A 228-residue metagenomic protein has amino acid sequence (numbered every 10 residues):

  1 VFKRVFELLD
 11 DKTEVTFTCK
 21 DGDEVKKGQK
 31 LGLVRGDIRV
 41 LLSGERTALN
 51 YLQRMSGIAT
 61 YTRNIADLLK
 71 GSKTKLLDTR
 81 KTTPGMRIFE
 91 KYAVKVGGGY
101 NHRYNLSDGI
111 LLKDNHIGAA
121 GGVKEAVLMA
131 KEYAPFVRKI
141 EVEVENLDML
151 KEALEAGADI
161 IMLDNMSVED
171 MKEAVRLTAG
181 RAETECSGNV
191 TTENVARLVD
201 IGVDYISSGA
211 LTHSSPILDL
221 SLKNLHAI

Functional and structural regions predicted by a protein language model:
V1-A156, I160, K172-L177, A182-C186 (+2 more regions): Acidic/glycine-rich phosphate/pyrophosphate-binding loops and surrounding catalytic core that coordinate Mg2+
N165, G188, G209-A210: Short secondary-structure boundary segments
A210-I228: Short, charged, intrinsically disordered terminal tails
